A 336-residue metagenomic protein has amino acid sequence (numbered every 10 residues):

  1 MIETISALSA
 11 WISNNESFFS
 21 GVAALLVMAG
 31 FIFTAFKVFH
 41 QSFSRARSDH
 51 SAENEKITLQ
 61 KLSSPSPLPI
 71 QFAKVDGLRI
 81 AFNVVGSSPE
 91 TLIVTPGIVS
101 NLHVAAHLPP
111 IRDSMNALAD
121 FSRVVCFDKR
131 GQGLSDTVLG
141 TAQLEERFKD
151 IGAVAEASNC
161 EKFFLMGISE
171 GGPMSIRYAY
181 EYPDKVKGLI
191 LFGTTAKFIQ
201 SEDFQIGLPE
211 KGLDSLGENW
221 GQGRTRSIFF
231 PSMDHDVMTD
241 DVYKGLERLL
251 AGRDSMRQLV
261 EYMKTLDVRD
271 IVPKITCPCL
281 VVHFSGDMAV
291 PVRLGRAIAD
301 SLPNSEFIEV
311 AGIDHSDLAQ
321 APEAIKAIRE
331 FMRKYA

Functional and structural regions predicted by a protein language model:
M1-A52: Hydrophobic, helix-forming membrane-interacting segments
L78-L134: Conserved HGGG/HGGXW glycine-rich cap/lid loop of the alpha/beta-hydrolase fold
E145-F163: Conserved acidic catalytic loop of the alpha/beta-hydrolase fold
I176, Y180, K187-G217: Flexible "cap/lid" loop of the alpha/beta hydrolase fold
W220-V272: Conserved alpha/beta-hydrolase catalytic His-Asp/Glu region
I275, V281-H283: Short beta-strand/loop motif that positions the catalytic acidic residue of the alpha/beta-hydrolase fold
G286-V290: Acidic catalytic loop of the alpha/beta-hydrolase fold
S305-A336: Catalytic active-site module of serine/aspartate enzymes centered on a nucleophile-bearing elbow/loop
